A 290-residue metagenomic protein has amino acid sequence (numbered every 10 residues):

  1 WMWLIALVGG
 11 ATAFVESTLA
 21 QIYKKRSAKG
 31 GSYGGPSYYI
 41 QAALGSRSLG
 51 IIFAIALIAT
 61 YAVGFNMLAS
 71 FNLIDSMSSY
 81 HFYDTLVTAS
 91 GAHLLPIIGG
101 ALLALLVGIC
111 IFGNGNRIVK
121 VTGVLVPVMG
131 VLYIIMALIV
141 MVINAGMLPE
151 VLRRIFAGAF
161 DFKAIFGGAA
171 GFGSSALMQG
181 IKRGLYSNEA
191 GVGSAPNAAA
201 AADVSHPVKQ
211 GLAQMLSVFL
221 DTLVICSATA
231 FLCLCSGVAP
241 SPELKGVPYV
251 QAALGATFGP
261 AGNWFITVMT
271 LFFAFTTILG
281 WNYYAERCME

Functional and structural regions predicted by a protein language model:
W1, S46-Y61, G99-L102, A164-S187 (+3 more regions): Select transmembrane alpha-helical segments in multipass membrane proteins
V8-G30, P36-S37, Q41-F71, D75-I111 (+2 more regions): Helix-loop-helix module between adjacent transmembrane segments
V15-Y23, A28, M136-R154, I165-G171 (+2 more regions): Extracellular/periplasmic helix-exit of transmembrane alpha-helices
A20-R26, I58, C110, R183-P207 (+1 more regions): Helix-loop junctions at the membrane interface of multi-pass solute transporters
A28-K29, L148, F162, A228-E290: Transmembrane alpha-helical segments and their short flanking loops that form helix-hairpins/helix-helix interfaces
G35-Y38, N72, G193-A202, L232-L234 (+3 more regions): Re-entrant/interfacial helical elements at transmembrane boundaries that shape and gate the permeation pathway
N72-M77, L94-N144, L148-F156, M289-E290: Membrane-interface loop-to-helix entry segments
V121-L132, P196-C226: Junctions where cytoplasmic loops transition into the N-terminal start of transmembrane alpha-helices in multi-pass
